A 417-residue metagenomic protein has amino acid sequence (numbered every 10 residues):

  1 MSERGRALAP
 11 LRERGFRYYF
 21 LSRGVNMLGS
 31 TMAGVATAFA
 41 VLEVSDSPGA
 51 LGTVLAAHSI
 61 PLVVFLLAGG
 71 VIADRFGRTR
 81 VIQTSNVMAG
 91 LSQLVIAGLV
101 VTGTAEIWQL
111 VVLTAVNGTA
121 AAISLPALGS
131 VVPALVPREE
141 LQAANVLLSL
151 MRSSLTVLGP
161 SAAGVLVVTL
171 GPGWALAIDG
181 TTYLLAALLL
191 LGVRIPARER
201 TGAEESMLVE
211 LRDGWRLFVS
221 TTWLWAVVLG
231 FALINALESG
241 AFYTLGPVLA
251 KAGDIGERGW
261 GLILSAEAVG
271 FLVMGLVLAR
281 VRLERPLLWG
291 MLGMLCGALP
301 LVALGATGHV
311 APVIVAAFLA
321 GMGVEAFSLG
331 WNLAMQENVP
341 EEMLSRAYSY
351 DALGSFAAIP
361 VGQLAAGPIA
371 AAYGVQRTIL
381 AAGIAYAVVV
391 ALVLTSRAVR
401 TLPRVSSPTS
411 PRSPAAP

Functional and structural regions predicted by a protein language model:
M1-P417: Alpha-helical transmembrane-bundle signature of multi-pass membrane transport and export proteins
